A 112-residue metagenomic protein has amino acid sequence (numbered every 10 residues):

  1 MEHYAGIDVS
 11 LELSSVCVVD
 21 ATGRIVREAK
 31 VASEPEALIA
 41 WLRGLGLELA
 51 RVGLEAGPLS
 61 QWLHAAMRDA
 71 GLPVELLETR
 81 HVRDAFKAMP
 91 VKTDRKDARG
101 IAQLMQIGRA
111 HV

Functional and structural regions predicted by a protein language model:
M1-A110: Phosphate- and other anionic-substrate recognition elements at nucleic-acid/protein interfaces
